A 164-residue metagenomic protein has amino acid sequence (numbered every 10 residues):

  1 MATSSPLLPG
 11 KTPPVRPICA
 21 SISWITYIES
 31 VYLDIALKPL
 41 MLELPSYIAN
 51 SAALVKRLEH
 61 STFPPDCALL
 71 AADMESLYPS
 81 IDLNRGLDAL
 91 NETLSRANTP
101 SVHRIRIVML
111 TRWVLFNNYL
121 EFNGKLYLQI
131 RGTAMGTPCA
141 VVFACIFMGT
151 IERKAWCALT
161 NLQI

Functional and structural regions predicted by a protein language model:
A2-P45, E75-P79, Y127-C157: Conserved pre-motif C helix in the palm subdomain of viral-like polymerases
A53-V55, H60-I164: Conserved polymerase palm-domain catalytic core
